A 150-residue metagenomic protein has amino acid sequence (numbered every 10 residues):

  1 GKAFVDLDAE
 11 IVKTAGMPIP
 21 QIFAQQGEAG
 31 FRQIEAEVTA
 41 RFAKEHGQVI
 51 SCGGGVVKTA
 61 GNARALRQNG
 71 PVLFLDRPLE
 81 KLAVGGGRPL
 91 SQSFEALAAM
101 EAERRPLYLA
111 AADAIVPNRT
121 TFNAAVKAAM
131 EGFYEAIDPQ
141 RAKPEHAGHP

Functional and structural regions predicted by a protein language model:
G1-K2: A conserved segment at the C-terminal end of the G1
D6-R64, L107: ATP-dependent small-molecule kinase phosphotransfer cores that center on conserved nucleotide phosphate-binding segments
A15, E35, A43, A83-G86 (+2 more regions): Short, flexible helix/strand-to-coil boundary loops that buttress conserved ligand/catalytic motifs in alpha/beta
E45, Q68-P71, P106-P150: NTP-dependent small-molecule kinase module
G54-V57, P78-E80, T121: Short glycine-rich anion-binding loops that position phosphate/pyrophosphate groups of nucleotides and phosphorylated
G61-R64, V84-R88, K127-M130: Short amphipathic alpha-helical segments
Q68-L107: A glycine- and Lys/Arg-enriched "phosphate-lid" helix/loop adjacent to the NTP-binding pocket of small-molecule kinases
